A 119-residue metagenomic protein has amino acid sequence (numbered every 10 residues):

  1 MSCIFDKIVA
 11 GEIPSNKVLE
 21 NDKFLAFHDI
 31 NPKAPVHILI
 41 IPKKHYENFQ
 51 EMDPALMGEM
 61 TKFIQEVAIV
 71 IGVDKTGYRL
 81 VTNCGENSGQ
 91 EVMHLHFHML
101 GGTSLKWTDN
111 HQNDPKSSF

Functional and structural regions predicted by a protein language model:
M1-F119: HIT superfamily nucleotide-processing domains
